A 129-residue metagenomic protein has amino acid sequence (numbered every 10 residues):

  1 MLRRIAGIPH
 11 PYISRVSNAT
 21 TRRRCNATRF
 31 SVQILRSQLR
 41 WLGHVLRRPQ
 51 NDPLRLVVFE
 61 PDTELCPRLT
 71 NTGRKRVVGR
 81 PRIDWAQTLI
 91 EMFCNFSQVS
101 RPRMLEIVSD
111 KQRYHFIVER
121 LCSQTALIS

Functional and structural regions predicted by a protein language model:
M1-S129: Short linear motifs embedded in intrinsically disordered, charge-biased segments
